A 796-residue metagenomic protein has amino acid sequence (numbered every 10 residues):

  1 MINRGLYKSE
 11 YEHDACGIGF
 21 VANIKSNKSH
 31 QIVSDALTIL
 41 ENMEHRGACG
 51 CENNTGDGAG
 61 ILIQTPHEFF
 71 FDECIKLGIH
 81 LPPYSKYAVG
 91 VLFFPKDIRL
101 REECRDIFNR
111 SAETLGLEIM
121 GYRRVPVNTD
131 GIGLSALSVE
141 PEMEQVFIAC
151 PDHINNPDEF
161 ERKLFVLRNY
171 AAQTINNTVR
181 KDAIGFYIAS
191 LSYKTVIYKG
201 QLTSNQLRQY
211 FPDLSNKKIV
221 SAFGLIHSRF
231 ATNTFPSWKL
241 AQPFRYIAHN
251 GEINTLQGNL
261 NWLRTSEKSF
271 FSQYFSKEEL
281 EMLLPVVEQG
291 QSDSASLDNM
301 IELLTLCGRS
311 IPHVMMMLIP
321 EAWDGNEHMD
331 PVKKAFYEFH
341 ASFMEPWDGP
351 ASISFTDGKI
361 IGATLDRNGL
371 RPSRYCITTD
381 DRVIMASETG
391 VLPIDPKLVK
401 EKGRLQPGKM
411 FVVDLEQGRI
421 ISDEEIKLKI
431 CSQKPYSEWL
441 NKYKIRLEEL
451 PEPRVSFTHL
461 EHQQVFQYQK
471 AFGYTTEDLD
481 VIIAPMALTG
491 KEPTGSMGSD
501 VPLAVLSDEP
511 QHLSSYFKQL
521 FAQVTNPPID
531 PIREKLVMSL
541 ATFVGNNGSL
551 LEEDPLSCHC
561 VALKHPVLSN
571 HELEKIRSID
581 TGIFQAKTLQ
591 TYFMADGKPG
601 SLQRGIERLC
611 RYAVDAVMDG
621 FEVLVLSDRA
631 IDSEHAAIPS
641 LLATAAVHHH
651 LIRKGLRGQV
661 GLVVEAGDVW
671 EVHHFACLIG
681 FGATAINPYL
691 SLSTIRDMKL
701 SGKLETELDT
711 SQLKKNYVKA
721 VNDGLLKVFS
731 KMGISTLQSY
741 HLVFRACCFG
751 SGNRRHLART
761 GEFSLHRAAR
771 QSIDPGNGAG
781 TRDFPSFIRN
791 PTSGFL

Functional and structural regions predicted by a protein language model:
M1-K96, L100-E102, K470-I529: N-terminal amphipathic, basic-rich helices that act as targeting or association modules
M1-S9, H13-S29, I175-K194, K199-G200 (+13 more regions): Glycine-rich phosphate/ribose-binding loops and adjacent secondary-structure elements that form binding surfaces
G19, V33, T114-E118, S138-V139 (+12 more regions): Long, low-complexity, charge-dense
D35-I39, L240-Q289, T364-M410, I420-E448: Extended active-site and interfacial segments that coordinate phosphate-rich ligands in large catalytic machineries
G50-A222, I226-S228, T232, K277-P350 (+3 more regions): Extended, highly charged
G56, F69, V287, L304-A351 (+9 more regions): Flexible, glycine-rich loop/tail regions that form catalytic "lids" or insertion modules at the edges of active sites
I61-P66, V127-G133, E448, T542 (+1 more regions): Short, conserved secondary-structure transition motifs
